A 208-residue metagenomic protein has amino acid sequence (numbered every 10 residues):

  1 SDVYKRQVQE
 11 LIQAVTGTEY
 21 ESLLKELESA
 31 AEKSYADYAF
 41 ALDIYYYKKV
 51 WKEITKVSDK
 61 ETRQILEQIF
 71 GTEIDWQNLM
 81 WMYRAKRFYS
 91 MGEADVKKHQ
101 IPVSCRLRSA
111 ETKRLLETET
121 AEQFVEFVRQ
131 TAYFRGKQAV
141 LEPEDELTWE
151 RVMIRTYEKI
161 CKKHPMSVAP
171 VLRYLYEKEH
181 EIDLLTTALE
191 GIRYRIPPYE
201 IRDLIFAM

Functional and structural regions predicted by a protein language model:
V3-Y4: Short, small-residue-biased leader/transition segments that mark boundaries at the very start of proteins
L11-F70: Intrinsically disordered, low-complexity linker/loop segments enriched in Gly/Pro and charged/polar residues
D43, Y47, T62-E67, D75-L79 (+2 more regions): Short runs of predominantly hydrophobic/aromatic residues within well-ordered alpha helices that form helix-helix
K52-K56, E67-I74, M80-A85, D95-H99: Acidic, serine/threonine- and glycine-rich low-complexity intrinsically disordered segments that serve as flexible
I65, E93-I101, Y199-I205: Short, tandemly repeated low-complexity microdomains enriched for cysteine and small residues
D75-S90, D183-R195: Extracellular/lumenal glycan-associated surfaces
S104-M208: C-terminal structured domains
